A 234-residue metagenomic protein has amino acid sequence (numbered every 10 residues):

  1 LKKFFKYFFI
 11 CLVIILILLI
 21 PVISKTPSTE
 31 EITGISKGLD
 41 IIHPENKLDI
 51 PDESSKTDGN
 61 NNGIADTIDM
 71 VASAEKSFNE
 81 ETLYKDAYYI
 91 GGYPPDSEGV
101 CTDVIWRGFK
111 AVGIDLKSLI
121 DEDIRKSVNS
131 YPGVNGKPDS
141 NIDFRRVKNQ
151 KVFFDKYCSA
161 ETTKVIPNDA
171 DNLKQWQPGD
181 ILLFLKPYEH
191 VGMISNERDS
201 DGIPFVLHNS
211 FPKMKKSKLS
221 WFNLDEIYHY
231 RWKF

Functional and structural regions predicted by a protein language model:
L1-I14, I20: N-terminal Sec-pathway targeting helices
K25-F153: N-terminal capping segments
K117, I194, L224-Y228: A structural signal for short, hydrophobic beta-strand segments that form beta-sheets in beta-rich/all-beta domains
R125-P212: ...with weaker cross-activation on analogous glycine-rich loops/strands in unrelated enzymes
D201-F234: Low-complexity, Gly/Ser/Thr/Pro-rich intrinsically disordered linker/tail segments
